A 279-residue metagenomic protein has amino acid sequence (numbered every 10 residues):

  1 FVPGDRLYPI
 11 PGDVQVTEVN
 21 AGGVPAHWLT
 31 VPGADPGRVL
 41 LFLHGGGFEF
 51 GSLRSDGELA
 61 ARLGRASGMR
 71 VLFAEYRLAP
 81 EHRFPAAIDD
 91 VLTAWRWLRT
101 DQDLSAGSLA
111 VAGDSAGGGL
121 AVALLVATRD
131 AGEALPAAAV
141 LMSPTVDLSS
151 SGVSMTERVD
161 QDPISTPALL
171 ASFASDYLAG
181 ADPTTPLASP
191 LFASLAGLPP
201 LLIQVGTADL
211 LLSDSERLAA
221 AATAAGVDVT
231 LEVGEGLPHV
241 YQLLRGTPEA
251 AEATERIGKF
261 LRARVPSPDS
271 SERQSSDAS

Functional and structural regions predicted by a protein language model:
F1-V19: An N-terminal hydrophobic leader/cap segment in hydrolases
D13-S279: Alpha/beta-hydrolase superfamily serine-hydrolase fold, recognizing
